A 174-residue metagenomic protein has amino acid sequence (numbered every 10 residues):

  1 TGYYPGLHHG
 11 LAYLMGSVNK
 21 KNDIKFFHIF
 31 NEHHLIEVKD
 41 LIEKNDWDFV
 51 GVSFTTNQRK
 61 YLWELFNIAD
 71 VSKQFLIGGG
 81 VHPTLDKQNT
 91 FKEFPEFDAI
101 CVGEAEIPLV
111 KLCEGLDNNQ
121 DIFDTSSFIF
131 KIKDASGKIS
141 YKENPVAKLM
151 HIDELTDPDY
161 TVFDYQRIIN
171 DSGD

Functional and structural regions predicted by a protein language model:
T1, L7-H8, P95, K131 (+1 more regions): Proline-rich low-complexity regions
G2-H9, F54-R59: A short, glycine/small-residue-rich beta-strand->loop->alpha-helix junction that serves as a flexible
P5, K39-L41, D46, I152 (+1 more regions): Alpha-helical protein-protein interaction elements
L14-K148: Glycine-rich beta-alpha loop elements in corrinoid/cobalamin-binding modules across cobalamin-dependent enzymes
S136-K138, D153-D174: Radical SAM [4Fe-4S] cluster-binding motif and immediate context
